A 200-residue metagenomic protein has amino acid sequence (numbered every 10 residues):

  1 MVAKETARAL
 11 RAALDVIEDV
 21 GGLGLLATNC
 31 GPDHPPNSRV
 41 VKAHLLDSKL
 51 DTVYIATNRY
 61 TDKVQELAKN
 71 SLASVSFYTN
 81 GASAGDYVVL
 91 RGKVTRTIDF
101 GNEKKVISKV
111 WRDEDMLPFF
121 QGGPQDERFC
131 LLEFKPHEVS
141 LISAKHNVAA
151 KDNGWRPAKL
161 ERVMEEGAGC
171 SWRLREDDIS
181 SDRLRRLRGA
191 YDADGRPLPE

Functional and structural regions predicted by a protein language model:
M1-L25, D192-D194, P199-E200: Extreme N-terminal tail/first-helix region
I17-G22, N70, K135-P136: A short, compositionally biased
D19, P36, P124-E127: Short solvent-exposed loop/turn micro-motifs enriched in small/polar/acidic residues
V20-L26, R112-L117: Short Pro/Gly-enriched beta-strand edge/turn motifs at strand-loop
G21-R59, Q65-L67, A73-T79, D86-K93: Short beta-strand segments
R59-Y60, H137: A generic "binding-loop/recognition-motif" signal
D62-L117, G123-F129: Short, structured beta-strand-loop surface elements
F119-E200: C-terminal edge-of-domain segments
